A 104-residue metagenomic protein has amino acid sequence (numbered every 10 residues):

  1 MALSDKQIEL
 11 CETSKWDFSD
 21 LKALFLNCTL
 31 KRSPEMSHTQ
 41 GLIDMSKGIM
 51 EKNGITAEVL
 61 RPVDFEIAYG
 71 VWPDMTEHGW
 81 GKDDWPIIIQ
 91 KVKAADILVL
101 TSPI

Functional and structural regions predicted by a protein language model:
M1-I104: N-terminal beta1-alpha1-beta2 submodule of the flavodoxin-like/Rossmannoid cofactor-binding fold
